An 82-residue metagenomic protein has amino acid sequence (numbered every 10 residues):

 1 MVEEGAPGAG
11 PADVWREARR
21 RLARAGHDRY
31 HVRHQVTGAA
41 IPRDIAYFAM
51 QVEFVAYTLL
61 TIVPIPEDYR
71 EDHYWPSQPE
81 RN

Functional and structural regions predicted by a protein language model:
M1-N82: A preference for well-ordered globular domain cores that mediate specific macromolecular interactions or catalysis
